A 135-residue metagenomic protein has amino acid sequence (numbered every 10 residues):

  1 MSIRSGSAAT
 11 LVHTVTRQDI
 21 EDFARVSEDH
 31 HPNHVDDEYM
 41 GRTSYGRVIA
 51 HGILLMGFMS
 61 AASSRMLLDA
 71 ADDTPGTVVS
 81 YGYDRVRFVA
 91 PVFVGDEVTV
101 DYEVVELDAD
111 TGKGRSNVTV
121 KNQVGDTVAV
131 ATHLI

Functional and structural regions predicted by a protein language model:
M1-A50, L68: Catalytic strand-loop segment that frames the active site of acyl-thioester-processing enzymes
M1-A8, F88-I135: HotDog/MaoC-like acyl-thioester-processing domains
V12, M40, V78, T119 (+1 more regions): Hydrophobic small-molecule pocket/channel-lining residues, especially in calycin-type beta-barrels
R47, S60-D101: Hydrophobic beta-strand-centered segment that forms part of the acyl-chain substrate-binding groove
